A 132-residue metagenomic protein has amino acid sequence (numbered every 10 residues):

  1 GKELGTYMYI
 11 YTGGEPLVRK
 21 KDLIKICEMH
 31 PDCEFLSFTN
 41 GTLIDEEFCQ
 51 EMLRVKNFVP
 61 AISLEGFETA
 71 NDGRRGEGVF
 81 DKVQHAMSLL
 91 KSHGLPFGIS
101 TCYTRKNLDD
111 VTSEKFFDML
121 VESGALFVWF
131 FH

Functional and structural regions predicted by a protein language model:
K2-T12, R19-F131: Radical SAM/AdoMet-radical enzyme domain recognition
